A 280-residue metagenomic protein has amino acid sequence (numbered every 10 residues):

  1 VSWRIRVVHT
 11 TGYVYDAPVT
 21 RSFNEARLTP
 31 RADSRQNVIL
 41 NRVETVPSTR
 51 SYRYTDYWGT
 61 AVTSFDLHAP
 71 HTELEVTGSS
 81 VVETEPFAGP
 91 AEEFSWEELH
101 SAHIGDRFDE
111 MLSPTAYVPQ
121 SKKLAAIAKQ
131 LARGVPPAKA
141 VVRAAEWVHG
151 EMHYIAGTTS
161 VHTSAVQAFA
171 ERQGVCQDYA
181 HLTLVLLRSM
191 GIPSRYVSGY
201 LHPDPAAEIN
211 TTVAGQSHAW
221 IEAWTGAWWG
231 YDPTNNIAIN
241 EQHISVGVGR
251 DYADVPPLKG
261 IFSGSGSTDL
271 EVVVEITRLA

Functional and structural regions predicted by a protein language model:
V1-A126, G134: Linear, non-domain "peripheral" regions
S2, A26-Q36, N41-V43, I237-D269 (+1 more regions): Glycine-rich, small/acidic residue-mixed loop/short-helix segments
W3-I5, H9, N24, N41 (+6 more regions): Structural beta-strand/beta-sheet cores of well-ordered domains, especially the beta-sheet scaffolds that support
V14, P18, E25-R27, S64-D66 (+13 more regions): Residue-level preference for alpha-helix termini and adjacent loops
T20, N24, D33, T72 (+9 more regions): Short capping/connector residues at structural and topological boundaries
T55, A170, R195: Short glycine- and Lys/Arg-enriched binding-loop motifs that mark or flank ligand-binding interfaces
T84, E92-F94, S101-G174, L182 (+3 more regions): Secondary-structure boundary elements
E146, D178-G266: Hydrophobic/aromatic-rich core segments of domains that either
